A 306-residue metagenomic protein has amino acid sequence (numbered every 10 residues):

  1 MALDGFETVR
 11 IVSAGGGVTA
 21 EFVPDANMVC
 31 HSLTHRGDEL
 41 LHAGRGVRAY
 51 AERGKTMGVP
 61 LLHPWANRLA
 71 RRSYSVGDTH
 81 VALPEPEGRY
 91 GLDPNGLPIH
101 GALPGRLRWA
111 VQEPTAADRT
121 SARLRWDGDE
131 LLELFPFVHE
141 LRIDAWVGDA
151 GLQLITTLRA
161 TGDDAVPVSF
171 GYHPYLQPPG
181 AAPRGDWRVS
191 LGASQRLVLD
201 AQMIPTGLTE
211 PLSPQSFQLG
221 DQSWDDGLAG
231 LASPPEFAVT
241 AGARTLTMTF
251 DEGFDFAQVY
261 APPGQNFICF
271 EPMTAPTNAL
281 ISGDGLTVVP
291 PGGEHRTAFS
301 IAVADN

Functional and structural regions predicted by a protein language model:
M1-D4, P86-D149: Extended, loop-rich substrate-binding clefts of extracytoplasmic carbohydrate-active enzymes
M1-R89, S233-F254, G293-A304: Beta-strand-rich N-terminal accessory domains
I11-S13, A20-P24, W126-P174: Acidic, contiguous internal or C-terminal segments within carbohydrate-active enzymes that form a structured patch used
E39-T56, A82-R108, R184-P211, F267: Glycine-rich, pocket-lining loop/helix-strand segments that form or immediately flank
S75-H80, Q112-S121, W146-G151, G180-R184 (+2 more regions): A short, structured loop/turn motif at beta-sheet edges
T161-D163, G180, D305: Short, acidic/polar linear motifs in exposed loop/turn regions
A165-P167, P174-D251: Active-site/ligand-binding surface loops and adjacent short beta/alpha elements that line catalytic pockets across
T240-N306: Active-site pocket scaffolds in enzymes
